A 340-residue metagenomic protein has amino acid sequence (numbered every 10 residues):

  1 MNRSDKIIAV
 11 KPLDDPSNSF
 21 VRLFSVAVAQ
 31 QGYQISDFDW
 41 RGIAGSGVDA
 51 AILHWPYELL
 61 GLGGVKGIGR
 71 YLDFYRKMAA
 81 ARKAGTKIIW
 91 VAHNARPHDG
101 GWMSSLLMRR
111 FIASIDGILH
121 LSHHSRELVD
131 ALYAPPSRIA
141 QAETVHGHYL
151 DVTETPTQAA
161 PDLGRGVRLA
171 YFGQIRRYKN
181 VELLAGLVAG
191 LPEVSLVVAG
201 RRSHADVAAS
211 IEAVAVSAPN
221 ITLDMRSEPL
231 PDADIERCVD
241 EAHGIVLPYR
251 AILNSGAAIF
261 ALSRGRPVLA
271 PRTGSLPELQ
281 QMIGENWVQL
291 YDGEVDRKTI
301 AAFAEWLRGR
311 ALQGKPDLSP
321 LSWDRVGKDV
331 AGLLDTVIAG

Functional and structural regions predicted by a protein language model:
A113-A131, P135-T155: Donor nucleotide-sugar binding/catalytic pocket of nucleotide-sugar-dependent glycosyltransferases
P161-K179, A185-A199: Conserved donor-binding/catalytic core segment of Leloir-type glycosyltransferases
S195-A209, M225-E228: Glycosyltransferase donor-sugar binding loop
A209-R237: Nucleotide-activated donor-binding/catalytic signature segment of Leloir-type glycosyltransferases, i.e., the conserved
R237-L253, R266: Acidic donor-binding loop of glycosyltransferase active sites
P267-T273: Short hydrophobic beta-strand element within catalytic cores of glycosyltransferases and related nucleotide-activated
P277-L307: Change "using UDP/GDP/dTDP sugars" to "using nucleotide sugars
E294-K298, E305-A339: A charged, aromatic-enriched C-terminal amphipathic alpha-helix characteristic of glycosyltransferases across folds
